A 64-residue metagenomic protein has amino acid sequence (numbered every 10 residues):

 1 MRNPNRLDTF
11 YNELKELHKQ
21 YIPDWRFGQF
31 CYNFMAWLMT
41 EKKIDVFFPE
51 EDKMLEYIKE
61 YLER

Functional and structural regions predicted by a protein language model:
M1-W25: N-terminal acidic leader/helix
R2-N5, N33, K42, Y57: N-terminal functional modules and adjacent low-complexity/disordered segments of proteins
R26-F27, E50: Short, structural beta-strand-to-alpha-helix junction motif
F27-M39: A short, structured beta-strand/loop element
T40-R64: Short, charged early-sequence alpha-helical segments and their helix-coil boundaries
